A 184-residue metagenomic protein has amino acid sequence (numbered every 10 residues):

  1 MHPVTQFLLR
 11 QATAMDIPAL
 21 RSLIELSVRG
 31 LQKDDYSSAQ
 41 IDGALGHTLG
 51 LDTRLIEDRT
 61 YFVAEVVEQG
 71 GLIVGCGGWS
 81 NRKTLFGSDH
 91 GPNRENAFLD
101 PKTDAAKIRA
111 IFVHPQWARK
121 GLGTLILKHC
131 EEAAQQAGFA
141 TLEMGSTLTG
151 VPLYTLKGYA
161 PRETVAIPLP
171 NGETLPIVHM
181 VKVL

Functional and structural regions predicted by a protein language model:
M1-P18: Conserved N-terminal entry element of GNAT/NAT acetyltransferase domains
E25-L51: Conserved GNAT-fold acetyl-CoA-binding loop/helix
T48-V63, R82-F86, K107: A short helix-loop-beta-strand connector motif used in the catalytic cores of GNAT acetyltransferases and, in some
E65-E68, S80, L184: Core beta-strand residues in small-molecule sensory/regulatory alpha/beta domains
G70-A118, K128, A133, A166-H179: Conserved acyl-donor/pantetheine-binding loop and adjacent beta-alpha core of acyl/acetyltransferases and related
K120, T124, Q136, L148-T164 (+1 more regions): Conserved active-site alpha-helix within GNAT-family acetyltransferase domains
L127, A134-T147: Conserved GNAT acetyl-CoA-binding A-motif
